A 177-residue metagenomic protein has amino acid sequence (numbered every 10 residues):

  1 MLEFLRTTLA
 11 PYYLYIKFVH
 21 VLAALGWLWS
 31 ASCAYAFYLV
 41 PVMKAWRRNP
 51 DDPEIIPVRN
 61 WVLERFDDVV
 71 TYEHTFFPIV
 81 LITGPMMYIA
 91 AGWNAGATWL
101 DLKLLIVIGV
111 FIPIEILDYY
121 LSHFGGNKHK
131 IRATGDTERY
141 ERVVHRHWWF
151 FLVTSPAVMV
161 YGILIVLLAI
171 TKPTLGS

Functional and structural regions predicted by a protein language model:
M1-S177: Polytopic transmembrane helical bundles with strong interfacial aromatic enrichment
